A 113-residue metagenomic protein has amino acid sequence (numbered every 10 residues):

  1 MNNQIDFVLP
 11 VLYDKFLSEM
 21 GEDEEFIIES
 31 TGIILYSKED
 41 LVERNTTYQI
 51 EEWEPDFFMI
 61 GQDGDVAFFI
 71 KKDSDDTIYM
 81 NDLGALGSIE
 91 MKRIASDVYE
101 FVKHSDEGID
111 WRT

Functional and structural regions predicted by a protein language model:
M1-F69, S74, I109-T113: A surface-exposed partner-binding patch
F69-I78, D97-H104: Short, highly charged low-complexity linear segments
T77-S88: Short, compact, well-ordered microdomains
L86-W111: Compact, glycine/acidic-enriched structural inserts
